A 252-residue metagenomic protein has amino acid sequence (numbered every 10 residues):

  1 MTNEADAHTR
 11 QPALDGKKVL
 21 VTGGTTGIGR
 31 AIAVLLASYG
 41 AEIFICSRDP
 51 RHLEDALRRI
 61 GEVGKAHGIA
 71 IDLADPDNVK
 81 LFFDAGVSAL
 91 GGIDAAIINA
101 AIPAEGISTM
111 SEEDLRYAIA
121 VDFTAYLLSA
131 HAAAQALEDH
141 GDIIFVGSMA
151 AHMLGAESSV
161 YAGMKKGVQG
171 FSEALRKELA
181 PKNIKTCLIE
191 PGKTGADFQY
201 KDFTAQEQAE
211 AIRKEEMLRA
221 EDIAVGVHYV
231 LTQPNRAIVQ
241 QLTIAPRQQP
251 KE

Functional and structural regions predicted by a protein language model:
T25-T26: Conserved glycine-rich cofactor-binding loop
Y39-D55: Conserved glycine-rich Rossmann-like NAD(P)H-binding loop of the short-chain dehydrogenase/reductase
P50, A70-F82, E112: The beta1-alpha1 cofactor-binding region of Rossmann-like NAD(H)/NADP(H)-dependent oxidoreductases
G106-I119: Substrate-binding pocket helix/loop in short-chain dehydrogenase/reductase
A130, M164-K165: Active-site helix of classical SDR
S148: Residue(s) in the substrate-gating loop at a strand-loop-helix junction that position the organic substrate next
L188-I189, Q208-E252: C-terminal helical subdomain
